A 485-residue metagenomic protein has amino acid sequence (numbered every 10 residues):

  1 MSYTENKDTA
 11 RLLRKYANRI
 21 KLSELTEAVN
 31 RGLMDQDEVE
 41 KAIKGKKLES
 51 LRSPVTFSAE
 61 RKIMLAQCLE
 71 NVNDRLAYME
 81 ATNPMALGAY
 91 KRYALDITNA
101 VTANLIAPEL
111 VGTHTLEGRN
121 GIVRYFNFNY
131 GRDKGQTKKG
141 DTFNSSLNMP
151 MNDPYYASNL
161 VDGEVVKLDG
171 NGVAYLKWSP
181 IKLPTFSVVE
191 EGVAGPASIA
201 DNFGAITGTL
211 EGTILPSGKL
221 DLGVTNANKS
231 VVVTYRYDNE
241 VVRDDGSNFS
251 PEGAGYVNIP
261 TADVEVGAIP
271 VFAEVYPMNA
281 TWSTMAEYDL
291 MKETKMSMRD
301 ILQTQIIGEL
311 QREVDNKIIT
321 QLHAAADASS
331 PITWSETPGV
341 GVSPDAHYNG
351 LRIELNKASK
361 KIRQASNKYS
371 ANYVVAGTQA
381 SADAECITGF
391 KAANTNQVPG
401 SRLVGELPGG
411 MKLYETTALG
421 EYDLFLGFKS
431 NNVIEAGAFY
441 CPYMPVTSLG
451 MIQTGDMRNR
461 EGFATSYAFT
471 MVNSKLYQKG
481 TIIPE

Functional and structural regions predicted by a protein language model:
M1-A28, I301, L322-A326, F390-G400 (+1 more regions): Short, intrinsically disordered N-terminal pre-domain segments
S2-K182: Extended assembly-interface regions of large multimeric machines
A100-A103, G112-N152, G195, S230-M278: Assembly/oligomerization interface modules of large self-assembling protein complexes
A103-T113, G172-V173, S217-K219, A262-V266 (+2 more regions): Short alpha-helical segments and helix-capping/turn motifs at coil-helix boundaries
N152-L210, V224-A227: Extended beta-strand solenoid/passenger and fiber regions
R236-E240, E252-G253, D263-T294, M298-D300 (+2 more regions): Sequence/fold signature of self-assembling virion shell proteins
W282-T284, Y288, E293-K357: Alpha-helical scaffold segments that mediate packing/assembly in large oligomeric complexes
P331-G400: Extended, solvent-exposed, turn-rich assembly/linker loops in the middle of proteins
